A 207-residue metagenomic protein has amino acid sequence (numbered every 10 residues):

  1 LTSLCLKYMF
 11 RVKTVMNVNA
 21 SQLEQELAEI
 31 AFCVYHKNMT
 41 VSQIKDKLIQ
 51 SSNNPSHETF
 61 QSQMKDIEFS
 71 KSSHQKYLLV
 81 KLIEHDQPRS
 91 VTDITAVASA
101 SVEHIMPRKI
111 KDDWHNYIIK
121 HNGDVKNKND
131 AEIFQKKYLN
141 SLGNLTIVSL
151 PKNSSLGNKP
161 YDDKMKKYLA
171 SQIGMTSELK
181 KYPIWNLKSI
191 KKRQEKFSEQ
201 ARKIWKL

Functional and structural regions predicted by a protein language model:
L1-V80, K206: A cross-family structural signal marking well-folded subdomains
T2-S3, S21-E24, N54, E58 (+5 more regions): Conserved structured core elements
M9, E68, I83-E84, M106-K109 (+1 more regions): Short, flexible loop/turn elements at secondary-structure junctions
T14, V18, S90-T95, R108-I118 (+1 more regions): Extended hydrophobic-aromatic, low-complexity segments
S42-K47, S51, S62-M64, D86-Q87 (+2 more regions): Active-site-adjacent structural elements in folded domains
E68-F69, S90-T95, Q135-N140, N153: A general structural signal for short secondary-structure junctions and capping/turn motifs
I94-Y138: Histidine-centered nuclease catalytic patch
Q135-S141, L145-L207: Long, cytosolic, alpha-helical-rich C-terminal regions that act as interaction/scaffolding modules
